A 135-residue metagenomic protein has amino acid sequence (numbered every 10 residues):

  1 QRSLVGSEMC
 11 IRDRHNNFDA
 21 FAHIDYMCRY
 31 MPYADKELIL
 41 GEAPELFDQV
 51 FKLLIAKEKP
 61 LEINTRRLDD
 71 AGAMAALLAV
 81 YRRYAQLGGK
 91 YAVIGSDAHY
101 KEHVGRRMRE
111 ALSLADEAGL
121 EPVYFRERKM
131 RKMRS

Functional and structural regions predicted by a protein language model:
Q1-G6, C10-I11: Single conserved hydrophobic/aromatic residue that forms the stacking wall/gate of nucleotide- or nucleobase-binding
S3, H15-F18, Q86, E117: Alpha-helix termination/capping residues and helix-transition junctions
S7-E8, F18, F47: Hydrophobic, well-ordered secondary-structure segments
R12-F18, F51-I55: Short, conserved, surface-exposed binding loops centered on an aromatic residue
F18-F21, K59-L61: Conserved active-site beta-strand-loop modules that form the wall/rim of enzyme catalytic pockets and either contain
F21-H23, G95: Generic enzyme active-site microenvironment
H23-R29: Active-site rim beta-loop-alpha module in soluble metabolic enzymes
A34-S135: Charged catalytic cores and adjacent phosphate/nucleic-acid-binding surfaces used for phosphate/nucleic-acid chemistry
